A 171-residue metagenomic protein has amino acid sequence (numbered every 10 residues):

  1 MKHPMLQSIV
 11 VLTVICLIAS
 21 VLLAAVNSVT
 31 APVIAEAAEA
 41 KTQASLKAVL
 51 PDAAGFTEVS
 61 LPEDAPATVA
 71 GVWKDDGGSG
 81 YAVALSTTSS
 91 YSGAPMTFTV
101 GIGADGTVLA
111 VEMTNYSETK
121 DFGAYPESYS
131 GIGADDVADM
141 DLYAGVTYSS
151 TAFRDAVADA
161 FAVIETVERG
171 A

Functional and structural regions predicted by a protein language model:
K2-A171: Flexible, solvent-exposed loop/hinge segments and secondary-structure transition points
